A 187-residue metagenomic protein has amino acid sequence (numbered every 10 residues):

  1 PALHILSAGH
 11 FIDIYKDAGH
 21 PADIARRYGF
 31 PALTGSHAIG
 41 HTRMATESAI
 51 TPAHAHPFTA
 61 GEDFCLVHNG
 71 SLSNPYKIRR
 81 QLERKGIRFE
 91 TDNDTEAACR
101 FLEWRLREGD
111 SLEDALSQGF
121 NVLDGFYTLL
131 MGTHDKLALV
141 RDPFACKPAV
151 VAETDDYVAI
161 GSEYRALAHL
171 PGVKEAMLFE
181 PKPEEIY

Functional and structural regions predicted by a protein language model:
P1-Y187: Conserved short alpha-helical segments that host acidic/polar catalytic motifs at enzyme active sites
